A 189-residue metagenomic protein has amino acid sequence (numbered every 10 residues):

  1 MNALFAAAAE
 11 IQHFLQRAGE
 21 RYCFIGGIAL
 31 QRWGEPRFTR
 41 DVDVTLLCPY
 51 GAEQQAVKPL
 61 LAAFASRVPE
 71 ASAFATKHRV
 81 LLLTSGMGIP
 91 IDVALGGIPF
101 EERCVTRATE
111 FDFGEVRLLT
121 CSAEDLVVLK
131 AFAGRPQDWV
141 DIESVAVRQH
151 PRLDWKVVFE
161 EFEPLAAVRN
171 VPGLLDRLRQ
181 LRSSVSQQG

Functional and structural regions predicted by a protein language model:
M1-G189: Compositionally biased terminal segments of proteins
